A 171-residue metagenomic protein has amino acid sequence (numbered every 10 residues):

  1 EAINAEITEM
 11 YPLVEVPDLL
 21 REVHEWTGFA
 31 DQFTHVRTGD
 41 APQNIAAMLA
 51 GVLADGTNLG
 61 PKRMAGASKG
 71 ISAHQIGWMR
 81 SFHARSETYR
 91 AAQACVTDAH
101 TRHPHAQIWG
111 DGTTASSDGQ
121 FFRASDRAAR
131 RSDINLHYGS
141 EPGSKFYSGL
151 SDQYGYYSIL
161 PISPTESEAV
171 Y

Functional and structural regions predicted by a protein language model:
E1-R63, A67: Structured, charged N-terminal subsegments at the starts of enzyme catalytic cores and at intra-chain domain/subunit
E9-V16, P42, A46, T57 (+6 more regions): Active-site-proximal structural scaffolding
D31, P61-R63, A73-Q75, A124-R127 (+1 more regions): Short helix/loop capping segments that flank catalytic or ligand/cofactor-binding pockets
A46-L49, P61-R63, A73-Q75, G112-T114 (+1 more regions): Beta-sheet entry/capping signal
M48, H83-E87, S117, S148-Y157: Long, positively charged leader/targeting segments at protein N-termini
G66-R80: Short, basic interhelical loop/turn and adjoining N-cap of the next helix at nucleic-acid- or acidic-partner-contacting
S86-F146: Active-site-proximal, Lys/Arg-enriched surface segment that forms a nucleic-acid-binding/basic interface patch
N135-Y171: Electropositive, glycine- and tryptophan-enriched low-complexity nucleic-acid-binding patches
